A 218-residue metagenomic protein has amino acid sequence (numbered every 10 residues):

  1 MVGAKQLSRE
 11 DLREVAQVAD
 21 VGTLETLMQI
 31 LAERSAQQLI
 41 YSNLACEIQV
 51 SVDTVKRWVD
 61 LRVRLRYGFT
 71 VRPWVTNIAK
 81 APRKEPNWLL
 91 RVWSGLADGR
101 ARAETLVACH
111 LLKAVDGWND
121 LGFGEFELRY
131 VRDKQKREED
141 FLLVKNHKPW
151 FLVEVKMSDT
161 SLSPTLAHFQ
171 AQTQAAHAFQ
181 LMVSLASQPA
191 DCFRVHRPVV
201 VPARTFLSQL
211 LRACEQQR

Functional and structural regions predicted by a protein language model:
M1-P149: Accessory nucleic acid-recognition modules appended to NTPase machines
A79-K80, Q170, C192: Short secondary-structure boundary/capping segments
L89, R129, V153, H177-L181: Hydrophobic/aromatic beta-strand patches that form the interior of the parallel beta-sheet core in alpha/beta enzyme
V92, R132, K156, M182 (+1 more regions): Residues at the C-termini of beta-strands that transition into short coil/loop
G117-L121, H168-A176: Arginine/glycine-rich "motif VI" loop of SF2 helicases in the C-terminal RecA-like domain
P149-D159: Active-site ExK catalytic segment of metal-dependent nucleases
S158-A167: Active-site-adjacent loop/helix micro-motif of nuclease/hydrolase catalytic cores
L185-R218: Domain-level recognition of nuclease-like catalytic cores that cleave nucleotide substrates
